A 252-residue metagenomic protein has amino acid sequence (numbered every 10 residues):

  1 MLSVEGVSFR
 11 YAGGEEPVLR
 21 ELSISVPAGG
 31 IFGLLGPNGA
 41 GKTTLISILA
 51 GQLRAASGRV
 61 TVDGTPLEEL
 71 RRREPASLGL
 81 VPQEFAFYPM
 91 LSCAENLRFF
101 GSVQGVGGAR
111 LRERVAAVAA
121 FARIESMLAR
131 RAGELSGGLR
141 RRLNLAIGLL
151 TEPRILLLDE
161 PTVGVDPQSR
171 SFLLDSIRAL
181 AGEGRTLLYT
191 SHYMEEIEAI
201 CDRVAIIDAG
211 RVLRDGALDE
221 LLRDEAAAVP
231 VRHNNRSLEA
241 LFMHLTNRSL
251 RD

Functional and structural regions predicted by a protein language model:
A50: Helix-to-loop junction immediately C-terminal to a conserved catalytic motif
G58-E69, R73-E74: Conserved ABC transporter NBD signature motif
R98, S102, A109-M127: Conserved ABC ATPase "signature" region
R131-G138: Conserved ABC ATPase signature
L156-E160: Catalytic Walker B motif of ABC-type/P-loop ATPase nucleotide-binding domains
D215-G216: ABC ATPase "signature
